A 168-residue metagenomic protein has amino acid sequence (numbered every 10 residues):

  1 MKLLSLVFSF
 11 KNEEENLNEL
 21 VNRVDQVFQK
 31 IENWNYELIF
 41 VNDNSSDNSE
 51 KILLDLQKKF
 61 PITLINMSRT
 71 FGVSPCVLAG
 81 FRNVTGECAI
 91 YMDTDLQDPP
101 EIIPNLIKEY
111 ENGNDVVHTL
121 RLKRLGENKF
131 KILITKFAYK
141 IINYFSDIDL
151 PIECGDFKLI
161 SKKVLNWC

Functional and structural regions predicted by a protein language model:
M1-Q26: N-proximal low-complexity "stem/linker" segments adjacent to membrane-targeting elements
K2-L4, D25-I39, N48, P61-T63: Short loop->beta transition adjacent to catalytic acidic/histidine clusters or analogous donor-positioning motifs
F10, F71, L96-D98: Acidic metal-phosphate-binding loop of nucleotide-sugar-dependent transferases
E15-N18, D47-D55: Acidic helix N-cap motif at the loop->helix transition within catalytic regions of sugar-transfer enzymes
Y36, F40, E50-N83: Conserved donor nucleotide-binding strand/loop of the catalytic core
N42-K51, L96-Q97: A conserved acidic beta->alpha catalytic loop
M67-R69, V73-N83, C88, P100-C168: Acceptor/aglycone-binding surface of glycosyltransferases and processive sugar-polymer synthases
